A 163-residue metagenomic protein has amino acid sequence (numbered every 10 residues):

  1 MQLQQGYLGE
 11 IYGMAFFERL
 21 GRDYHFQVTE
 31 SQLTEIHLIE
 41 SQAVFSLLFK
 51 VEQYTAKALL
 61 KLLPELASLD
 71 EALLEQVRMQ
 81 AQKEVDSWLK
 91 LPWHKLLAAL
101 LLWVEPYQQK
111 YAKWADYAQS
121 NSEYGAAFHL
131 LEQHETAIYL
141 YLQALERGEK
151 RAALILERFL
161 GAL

Functional and structural regions predicted by a protein language model:
M1-L163: Non-heme di-metal
